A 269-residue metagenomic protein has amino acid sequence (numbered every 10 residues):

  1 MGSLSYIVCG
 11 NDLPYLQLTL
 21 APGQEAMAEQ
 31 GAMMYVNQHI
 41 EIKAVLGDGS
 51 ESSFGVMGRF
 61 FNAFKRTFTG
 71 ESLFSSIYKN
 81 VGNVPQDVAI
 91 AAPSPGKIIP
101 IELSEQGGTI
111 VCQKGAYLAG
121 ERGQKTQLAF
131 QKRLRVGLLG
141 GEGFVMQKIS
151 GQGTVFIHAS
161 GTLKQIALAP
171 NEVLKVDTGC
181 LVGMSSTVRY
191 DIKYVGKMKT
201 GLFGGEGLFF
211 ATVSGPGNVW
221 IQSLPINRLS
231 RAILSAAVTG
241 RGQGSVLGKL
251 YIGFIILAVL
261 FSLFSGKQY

Functional and structural regions predicted by a protein language model:
M1-Y269: Composition-driven recognition of glycine/serine/threonine/acidic- and proline-rich low-complexity segments and repeats
